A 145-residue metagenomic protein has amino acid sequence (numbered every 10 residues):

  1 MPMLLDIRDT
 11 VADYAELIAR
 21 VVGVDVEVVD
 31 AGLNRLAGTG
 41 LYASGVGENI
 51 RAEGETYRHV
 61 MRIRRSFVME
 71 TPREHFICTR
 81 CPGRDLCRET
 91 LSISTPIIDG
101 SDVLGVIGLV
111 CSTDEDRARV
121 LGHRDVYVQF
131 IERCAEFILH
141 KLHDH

Functional and structural regions predicted by a protein language model:
M1-V21, G105-H145: Juxtadomain coupling helices with adjacent low-complexity linkers
P2-E89: Structured interaction and signal-relay segments at domain junctions
V60-Y127, F137: Sensory/regulatory domains in signal-transduction proteins
